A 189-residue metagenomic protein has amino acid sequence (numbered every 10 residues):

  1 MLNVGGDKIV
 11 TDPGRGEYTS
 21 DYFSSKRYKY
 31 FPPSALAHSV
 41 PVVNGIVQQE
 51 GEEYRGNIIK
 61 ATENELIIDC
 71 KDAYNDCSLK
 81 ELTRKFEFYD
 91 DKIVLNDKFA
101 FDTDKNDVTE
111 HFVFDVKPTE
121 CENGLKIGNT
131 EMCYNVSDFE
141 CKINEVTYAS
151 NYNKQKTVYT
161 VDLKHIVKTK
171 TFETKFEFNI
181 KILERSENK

Functional and structural regions predicted by a protein language model:
M1-D21: Internal mixed beta-strand/loop scaffold within catalytic domains of large alpha/beta enzymes
D21-K189: CBM-like, beta-strand-rich accessory domains located in the C-terminal region of large, secreted polysaccharide-active
